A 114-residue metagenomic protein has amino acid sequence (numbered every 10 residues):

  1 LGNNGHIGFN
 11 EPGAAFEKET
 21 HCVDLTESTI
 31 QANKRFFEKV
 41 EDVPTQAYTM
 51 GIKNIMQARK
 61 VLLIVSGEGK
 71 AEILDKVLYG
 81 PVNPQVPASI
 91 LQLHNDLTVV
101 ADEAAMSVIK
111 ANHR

Functional and structural regions predicted by a protein language model:
L1-R114: Conserved phosphate- and dinucleotide-binding cores of soluble alpha/beta proteins, encompassing both enzyme active
